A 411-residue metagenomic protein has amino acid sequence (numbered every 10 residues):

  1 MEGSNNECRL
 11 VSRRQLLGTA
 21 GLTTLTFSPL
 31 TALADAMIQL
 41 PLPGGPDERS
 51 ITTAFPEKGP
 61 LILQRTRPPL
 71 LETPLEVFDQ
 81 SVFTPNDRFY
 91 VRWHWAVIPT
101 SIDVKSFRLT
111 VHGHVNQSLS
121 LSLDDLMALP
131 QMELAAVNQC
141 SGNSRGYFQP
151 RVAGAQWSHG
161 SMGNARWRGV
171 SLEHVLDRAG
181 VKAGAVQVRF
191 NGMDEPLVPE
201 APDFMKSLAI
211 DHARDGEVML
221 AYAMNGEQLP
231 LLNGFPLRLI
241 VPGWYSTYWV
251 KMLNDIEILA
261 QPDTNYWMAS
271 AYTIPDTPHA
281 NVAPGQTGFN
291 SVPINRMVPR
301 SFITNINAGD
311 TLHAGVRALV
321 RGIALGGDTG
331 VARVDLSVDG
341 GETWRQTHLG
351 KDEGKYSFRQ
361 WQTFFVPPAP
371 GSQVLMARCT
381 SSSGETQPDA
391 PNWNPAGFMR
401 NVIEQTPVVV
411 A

Functional and structural regions predicted by a protein language model:
M1-Q15, T24-F27: N-terminal secretory signal peptides
D35-A411: Structured, non-membrane catalytic/scaffold regions adjacent to prosthetic-group chemistry
